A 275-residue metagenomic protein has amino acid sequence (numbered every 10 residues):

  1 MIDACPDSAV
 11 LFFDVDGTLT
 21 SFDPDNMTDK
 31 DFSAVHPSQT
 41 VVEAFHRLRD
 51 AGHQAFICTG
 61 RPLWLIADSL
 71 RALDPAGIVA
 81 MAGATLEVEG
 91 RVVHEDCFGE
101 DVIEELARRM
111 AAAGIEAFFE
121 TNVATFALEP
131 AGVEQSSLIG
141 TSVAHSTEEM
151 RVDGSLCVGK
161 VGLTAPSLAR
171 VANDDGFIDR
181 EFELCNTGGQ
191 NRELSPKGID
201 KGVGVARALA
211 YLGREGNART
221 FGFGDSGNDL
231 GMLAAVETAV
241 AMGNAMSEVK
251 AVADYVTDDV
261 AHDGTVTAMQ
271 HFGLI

Functional and structural regions predicted by a protein language model:
I2, P6-V10, P37-Q39, L194-I275: Mg2+-dependent phosphoryl-transfer enzymes with acidic/Ser/Thr/Gly-rich catalytic loops
A4-K30, I57, L233: Asp-based phosphoryl-transfer active-site loop
T18, D25, L63, N228 (+1 more regions): Conserved Rossmann-like nucleotide-cofactor binding loop
H36-E134: Active-site phosphate-binding/coordination module
D50-F56, D74-A76, G159-K160, A218-T220 (+1 more regions): Short active-site oxyanion
L73-D74, A82, F177-R180, A235-V236 (+1 more regions): Short, structured coil segments at secondary-structure junctions
P75-G83, E95-D96, S137-G140, L184-C185 (+2 more regions): Short hydrophobic/aromatic-enriched beta-strand-loop microsegments
R109, A113-E116, E120-A235, N244: Conserved acidic, metal-coordinating active-site core of Asp-based, Mg2+-dependent phosphoryl-transfer enzymes
